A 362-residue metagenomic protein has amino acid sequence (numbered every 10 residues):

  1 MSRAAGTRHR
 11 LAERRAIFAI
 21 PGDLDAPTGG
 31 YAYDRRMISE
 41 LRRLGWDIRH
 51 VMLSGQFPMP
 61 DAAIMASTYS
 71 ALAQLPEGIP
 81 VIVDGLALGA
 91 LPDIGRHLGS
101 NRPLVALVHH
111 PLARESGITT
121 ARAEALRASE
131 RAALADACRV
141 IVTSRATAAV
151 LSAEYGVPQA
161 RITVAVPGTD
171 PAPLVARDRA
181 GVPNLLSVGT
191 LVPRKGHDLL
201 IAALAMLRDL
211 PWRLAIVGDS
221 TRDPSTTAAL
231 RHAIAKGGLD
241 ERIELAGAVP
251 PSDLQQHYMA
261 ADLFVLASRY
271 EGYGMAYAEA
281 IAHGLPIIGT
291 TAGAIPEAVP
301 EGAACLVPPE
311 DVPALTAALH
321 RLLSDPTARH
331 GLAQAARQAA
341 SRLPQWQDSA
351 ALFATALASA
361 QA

Functional and structural regions predicted by a protein language model:
A121-V142: Membrane-proximal helix-turn-helix segments that form the acceptor-binding/catalytic region of lipid-linked
A146, G168: Carbohydrate-associated surface elements
A176-K195, I201-A205, A215: Conserved donor-binding/catalytic core segment of Leloir-type glycosyltransferases
T227-V249: Nucleotide-activated donor-binding/catalytic signature segment of Leloir-type glycosyltransferases, i.e., the conserved
A248-V249, Q256-A261: Short alpha-helical donor nucleotide-sugar binding micro-motif in glycosyltransferases
R269: Aromatic "clamp/platform" in nucleotide-sugar-dependent glycosyltransferases that forms part of the donor/acceptor
P286-G289: Short hydrophobic beta-strand element within catalytic cores of glycosyltransferases and related nucleotide-activated
E301, C305-V312, R321-T327: Conserved acidic donor-binding segment of nucleotide-sugar-dependent glycosyltransferases
